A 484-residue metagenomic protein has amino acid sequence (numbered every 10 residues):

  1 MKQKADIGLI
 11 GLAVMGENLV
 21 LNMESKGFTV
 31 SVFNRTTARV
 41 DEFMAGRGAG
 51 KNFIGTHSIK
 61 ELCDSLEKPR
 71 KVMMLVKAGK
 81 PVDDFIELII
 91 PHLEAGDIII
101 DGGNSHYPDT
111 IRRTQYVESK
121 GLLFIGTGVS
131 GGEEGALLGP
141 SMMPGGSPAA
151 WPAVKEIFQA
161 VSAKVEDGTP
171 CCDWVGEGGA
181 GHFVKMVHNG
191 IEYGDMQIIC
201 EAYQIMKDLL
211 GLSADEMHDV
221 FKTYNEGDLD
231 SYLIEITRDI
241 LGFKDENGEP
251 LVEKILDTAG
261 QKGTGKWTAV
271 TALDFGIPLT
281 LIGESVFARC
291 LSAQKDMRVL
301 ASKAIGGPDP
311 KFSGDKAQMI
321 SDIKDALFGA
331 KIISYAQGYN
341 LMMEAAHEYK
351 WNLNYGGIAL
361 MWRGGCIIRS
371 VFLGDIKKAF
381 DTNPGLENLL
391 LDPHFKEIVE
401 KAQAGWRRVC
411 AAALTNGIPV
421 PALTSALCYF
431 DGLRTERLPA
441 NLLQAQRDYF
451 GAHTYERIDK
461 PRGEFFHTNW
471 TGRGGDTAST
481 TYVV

Functional and structural regions predicted by a protein language model:
M1-R70, H92-G96, E133-A136: NAD(P)+-binding Rossmann beta1-loop-alpha1 motif at the extreme N-terminus of oxidoreductases
K71-L88, G103: Glycine/threonine-rich flexible loop motifs
V82-F85, I100, H106-D219, E226-P250 (+2 more regions): Rossmann-fold dinucleotide-binding core
H182, K207, L212, D219 (+2 more regions): Interdomain hinge/lid region at the active-site interface of Rossmann-like NAD(P)-dependent oxidoreductases
T223-Y224, A346-A379: Small-residue-rich helix-loop
E400, G405-V484: C-terminal amphipathic alpha-helical interaction region
